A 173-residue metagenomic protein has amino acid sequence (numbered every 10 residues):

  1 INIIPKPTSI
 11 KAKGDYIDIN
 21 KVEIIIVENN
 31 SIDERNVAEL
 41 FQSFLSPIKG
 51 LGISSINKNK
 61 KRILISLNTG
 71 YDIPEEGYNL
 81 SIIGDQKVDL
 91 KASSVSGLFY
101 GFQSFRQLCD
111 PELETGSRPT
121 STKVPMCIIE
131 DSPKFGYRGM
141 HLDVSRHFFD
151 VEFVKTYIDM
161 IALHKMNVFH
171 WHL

Functional and structural regions predicted by a protein language model:
I1-Y137: Contiguous, structured surface segment used for ligand recognition
P133-L173: Substrate-binding cleft of carbohydrate-active enzyme catalytic domains
